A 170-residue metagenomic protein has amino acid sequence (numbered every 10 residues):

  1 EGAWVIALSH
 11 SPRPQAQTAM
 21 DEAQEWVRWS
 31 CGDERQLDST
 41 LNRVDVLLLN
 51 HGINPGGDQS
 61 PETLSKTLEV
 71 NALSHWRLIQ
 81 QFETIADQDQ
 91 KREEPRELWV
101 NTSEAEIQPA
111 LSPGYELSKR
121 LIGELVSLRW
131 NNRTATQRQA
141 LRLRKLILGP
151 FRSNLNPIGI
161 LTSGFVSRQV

Functional and structural regions predicted by a protein language model:
E1-I6: Canonical Rossmann dinucleotide-binding motif of NAD(H)/NADP(H)-dependent dehydrogenases/reductases, specifically
A7-A16, C31: N-terminal Rossmann-fold cofactor-binding loop
T18-R35: Rossmann-fold cofactor-recognition segment
V44-I53, N71, V100: Rossmann-fold scaffold of SDR-type NAD(P)-dependent oxidoreductases
G52, T67-F82, S118-K119: Short alpha-helix in the Rossmann-fold core of NAD(P)-dependent oxidoreductases
G56-P61, E83, D87-A140, I147-L155: Catalytic loop of short-chain dehydrogenase/reductase
G57-N71: Short alpha-helical oligomerization interface
N156-R168: A conserved structural motif in NAD(P)-dependent oxidoreductases
